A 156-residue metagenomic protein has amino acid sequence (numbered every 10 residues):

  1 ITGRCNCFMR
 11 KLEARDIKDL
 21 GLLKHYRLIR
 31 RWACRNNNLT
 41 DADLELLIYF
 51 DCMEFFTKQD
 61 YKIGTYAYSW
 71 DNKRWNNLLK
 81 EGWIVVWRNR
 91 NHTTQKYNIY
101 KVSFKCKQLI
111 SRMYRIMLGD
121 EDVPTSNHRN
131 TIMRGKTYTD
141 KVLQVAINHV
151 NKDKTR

Functional and structural regions predicted by a protein language model:
I1-F8: Short, Lys/Arg-enriched N-terminal segments with co-localized hydrophobic residues within the first ~10-30 amino acids
E13-E45: Short alpha-helical segments that sit at the start of domains
N37, Y49-E54: Short helix-capping/hinge SLiMs at alpha-helix to coil transitions
L39-T40, N89-R115: Short, cationic-aromatic polyanion-contact patches
M53-T65: Short acidic, hydrophobic short linear motifs in intrinsically disordered regions
T65-E81: Short amphipathic alpha-helical interaction segments
L79-H92: A short, conserved structural fragment
F104-Y138: Short, amphipathic alpha-helical interaction segments positioned at domain boundaries
